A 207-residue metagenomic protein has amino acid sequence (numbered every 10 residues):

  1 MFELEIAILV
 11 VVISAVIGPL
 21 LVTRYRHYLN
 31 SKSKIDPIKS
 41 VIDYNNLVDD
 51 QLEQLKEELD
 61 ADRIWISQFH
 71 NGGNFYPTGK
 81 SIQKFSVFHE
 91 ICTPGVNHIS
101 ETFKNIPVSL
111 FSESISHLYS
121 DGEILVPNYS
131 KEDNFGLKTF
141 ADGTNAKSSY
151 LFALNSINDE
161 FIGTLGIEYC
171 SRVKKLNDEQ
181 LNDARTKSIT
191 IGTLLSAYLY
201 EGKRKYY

Functional and structural regions predicted by a protein language model:
L4-P94, G202-Y207: Intrinsically disordered, low-complexity terminal regulatory regions
Y44-Q51, V108-S112, N182-R185: Well-ordered, non-membrane alpha-helical segments in soluble/globular domains
L59, T144-N145: A structural signal for short coil/turn segments at secondary-structure junctions
K84-T144: Regulatory sensory and allosteric helical modules in signal-transduction proteins and certain transcription factors
K147-S156: A short, aliphatic-rich beta-strand micro-motif
G163-Y207: Juxtadomain coupling helices with adjacent low-complexity linkers
